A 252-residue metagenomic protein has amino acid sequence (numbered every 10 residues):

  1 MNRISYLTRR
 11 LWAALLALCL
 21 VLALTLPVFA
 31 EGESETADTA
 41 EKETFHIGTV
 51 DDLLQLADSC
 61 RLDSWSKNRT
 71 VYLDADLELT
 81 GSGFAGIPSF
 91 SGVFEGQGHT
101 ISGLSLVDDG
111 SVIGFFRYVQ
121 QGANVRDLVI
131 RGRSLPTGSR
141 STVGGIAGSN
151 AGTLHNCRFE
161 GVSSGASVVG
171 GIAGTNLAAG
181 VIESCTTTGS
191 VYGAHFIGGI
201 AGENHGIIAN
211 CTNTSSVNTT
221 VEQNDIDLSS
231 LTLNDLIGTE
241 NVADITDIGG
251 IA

Functional and structural regions predicted by a protein language model:
N2-L15: Bacterial N-terminal signal peptides that target proteins for export
S5, L18-C19, G199: Generic detector of short alpha-helix boundary/capping microenvironments and adjacent low-complexity segments
A14-P27: Bacterial N-terminal signal peptides
F29-A252: Surface-exposed repetitive/solenoidal architectures
